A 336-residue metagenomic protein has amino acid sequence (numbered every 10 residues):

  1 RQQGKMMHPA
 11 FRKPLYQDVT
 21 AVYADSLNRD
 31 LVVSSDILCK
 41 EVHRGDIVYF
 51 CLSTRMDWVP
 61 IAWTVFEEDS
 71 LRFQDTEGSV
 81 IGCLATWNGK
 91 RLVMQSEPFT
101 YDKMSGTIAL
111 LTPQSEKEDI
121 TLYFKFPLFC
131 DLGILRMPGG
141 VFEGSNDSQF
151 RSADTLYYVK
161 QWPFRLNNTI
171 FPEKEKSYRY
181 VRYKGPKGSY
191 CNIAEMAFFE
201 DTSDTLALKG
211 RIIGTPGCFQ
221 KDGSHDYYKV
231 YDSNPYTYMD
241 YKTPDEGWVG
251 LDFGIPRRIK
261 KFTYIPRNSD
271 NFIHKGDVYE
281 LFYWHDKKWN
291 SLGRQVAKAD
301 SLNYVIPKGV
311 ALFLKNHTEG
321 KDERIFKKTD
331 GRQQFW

Functional and structural regions predicted by a protein language model:
Q2-V32: Beta-strand-rich domain onsets/edges
M7, K13, S96-S177, S189-R257 (+2 more regions): Disordered, acidic Ser/Thr/Pro-rich linker "stalks" and the adjacent N-terminal cap of the next globular domain
V19, S26, I47, S70 (+4 more regions): Coil residues (strongly favoring Ser/Thr
A24-I47, R55, L128-L132, N268: Structural motif
G45-V65, E143-D147, A153-V159, S269 (+2 more regions): Short amphipathic beta-strand segments in non-cytosolic proteins
R55-W63, R91-Q95, S148-Y158, D204-L208 (+1 more regions): Surface-exposed loop/edge segments in extracytoplasmic proteins
F66-I81, W87-N88, E175-S177: Short Pro-Gly-centered beta-turn/loop motif in secreted/extracellular proteins
S79, E173-G185, V305-E319: Noncatalytic modules at the cell exterior or secretory-pathway interfaces, chiefly beta-strand-rich lectin/adhesion
